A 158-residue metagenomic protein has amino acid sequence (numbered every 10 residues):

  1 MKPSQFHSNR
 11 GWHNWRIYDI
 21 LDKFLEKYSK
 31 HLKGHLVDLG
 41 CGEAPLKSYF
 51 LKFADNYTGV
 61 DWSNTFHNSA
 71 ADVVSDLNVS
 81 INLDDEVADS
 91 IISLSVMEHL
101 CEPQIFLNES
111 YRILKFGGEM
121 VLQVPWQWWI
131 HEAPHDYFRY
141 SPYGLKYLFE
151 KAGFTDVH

Functional and structural regions predicted by a protein language model:
M1-E86, S90, L94, L107: Conserved N-terminal segment of class I S-adenosyl-L-methionine
L51, C101, K115: Short conserved AdoMet
F66, I81, G117, W128-I130: Feature marks short, surface-exposed loop/turn motifs that line or immediately flank catalytic pockets and channel
N82-D84, C101, S141: GHKL-family ATP-binding catalytic core of two-component histidine kinases
L94-M97, Q123: Residues lining the SAM
Q104-E119: A short glycine-rich, Lys/Arg-flanked "PGG" loop and its adjoining helix->strand segment in the class I
E119-L148: Conserved class I S-adenosyl-L-methionine
K146-H158: A SAM-dependent methyltransferase catalytic signature shared across enzymes that methylate proteins
